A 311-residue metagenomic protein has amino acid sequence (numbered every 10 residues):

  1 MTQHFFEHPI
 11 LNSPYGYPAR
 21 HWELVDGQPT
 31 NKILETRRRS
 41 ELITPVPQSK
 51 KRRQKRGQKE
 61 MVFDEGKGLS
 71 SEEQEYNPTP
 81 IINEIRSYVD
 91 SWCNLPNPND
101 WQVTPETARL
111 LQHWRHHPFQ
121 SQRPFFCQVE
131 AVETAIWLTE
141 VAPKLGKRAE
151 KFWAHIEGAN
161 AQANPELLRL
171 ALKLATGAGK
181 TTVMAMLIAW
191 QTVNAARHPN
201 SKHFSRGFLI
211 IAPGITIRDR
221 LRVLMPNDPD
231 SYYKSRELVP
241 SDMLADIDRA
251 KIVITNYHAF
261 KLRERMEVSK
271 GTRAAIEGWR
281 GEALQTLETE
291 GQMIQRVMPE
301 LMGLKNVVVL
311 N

Functional and structural regions predicted by a protein language model:
M1-N311: RecA-like P-loop NTPase motor core of helicase/translocase proteins
